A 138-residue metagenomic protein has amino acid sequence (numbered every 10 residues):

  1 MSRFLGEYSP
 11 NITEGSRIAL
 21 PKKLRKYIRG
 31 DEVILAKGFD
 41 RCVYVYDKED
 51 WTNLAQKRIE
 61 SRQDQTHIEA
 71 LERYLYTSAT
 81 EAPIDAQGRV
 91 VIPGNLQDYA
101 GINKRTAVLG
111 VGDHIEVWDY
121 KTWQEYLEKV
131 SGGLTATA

Functional and structural regions predicted by a protein language model:
M1-P10, E14-G15, K23-A82, A86 (+1 more regions): Flexible "stalk/tail and boundary" regions
